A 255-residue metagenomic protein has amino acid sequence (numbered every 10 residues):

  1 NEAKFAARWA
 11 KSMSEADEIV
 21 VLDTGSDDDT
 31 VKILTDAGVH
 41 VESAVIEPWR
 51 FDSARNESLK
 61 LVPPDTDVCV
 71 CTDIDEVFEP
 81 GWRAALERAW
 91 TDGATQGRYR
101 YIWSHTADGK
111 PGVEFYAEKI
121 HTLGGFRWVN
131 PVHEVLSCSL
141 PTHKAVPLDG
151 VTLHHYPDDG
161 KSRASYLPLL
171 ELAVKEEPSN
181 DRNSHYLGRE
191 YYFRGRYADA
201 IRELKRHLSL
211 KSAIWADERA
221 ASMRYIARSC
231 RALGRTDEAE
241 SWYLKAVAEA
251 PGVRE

Functional and structural regions predicted by a protein language model:
N1-E18: Short, well-formed alpha-helical segments that are part of the catalytic scaffolds of diverse glycosyltransferases
K4-A7, D28-A37, G81: Acidic helix N-cap motif at the loop->helix transition within catalytic regions of sugar-transfer enzymes
S12, D23-I33, I46-E47, D73-I74: A conserved acidic beta->alpha catalytic loop
V31-L61: Conserved donor nucleotide-binding strand/loop of the catalytic core
D52-K60, F78-R202: Catalytic-site signature of metal-activated, phosphate-bearing donor transferases, centered on the GT-A/GT-A-like
K60-V77: Short beta-strand-to-loop acidic/aromatic patch adjacent to the donor-nucleotide binding site
S179, D217-E218, G252: Structural signature of alpha-solenoid helical repeat junctions
